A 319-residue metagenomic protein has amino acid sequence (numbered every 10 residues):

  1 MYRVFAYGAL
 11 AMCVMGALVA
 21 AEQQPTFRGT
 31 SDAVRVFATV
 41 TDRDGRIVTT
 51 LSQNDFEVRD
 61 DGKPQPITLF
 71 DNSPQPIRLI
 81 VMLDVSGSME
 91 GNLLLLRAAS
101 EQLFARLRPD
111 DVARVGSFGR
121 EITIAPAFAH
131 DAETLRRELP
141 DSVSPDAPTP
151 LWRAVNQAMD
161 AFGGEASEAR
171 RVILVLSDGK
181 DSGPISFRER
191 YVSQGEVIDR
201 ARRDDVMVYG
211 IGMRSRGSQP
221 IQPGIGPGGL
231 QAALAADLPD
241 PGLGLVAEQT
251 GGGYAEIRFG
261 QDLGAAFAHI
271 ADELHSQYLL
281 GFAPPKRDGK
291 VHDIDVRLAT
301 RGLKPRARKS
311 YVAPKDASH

Functional and structural regions predicted by a protein language model:
M1-V4: Positively charged n-region of N-terminal signal peptides that target proteins for export
A6-A17: Bacterial N-terminal signal peptides
A20-H319: Scaffold/interface architecture of coatomer-like assemblies
